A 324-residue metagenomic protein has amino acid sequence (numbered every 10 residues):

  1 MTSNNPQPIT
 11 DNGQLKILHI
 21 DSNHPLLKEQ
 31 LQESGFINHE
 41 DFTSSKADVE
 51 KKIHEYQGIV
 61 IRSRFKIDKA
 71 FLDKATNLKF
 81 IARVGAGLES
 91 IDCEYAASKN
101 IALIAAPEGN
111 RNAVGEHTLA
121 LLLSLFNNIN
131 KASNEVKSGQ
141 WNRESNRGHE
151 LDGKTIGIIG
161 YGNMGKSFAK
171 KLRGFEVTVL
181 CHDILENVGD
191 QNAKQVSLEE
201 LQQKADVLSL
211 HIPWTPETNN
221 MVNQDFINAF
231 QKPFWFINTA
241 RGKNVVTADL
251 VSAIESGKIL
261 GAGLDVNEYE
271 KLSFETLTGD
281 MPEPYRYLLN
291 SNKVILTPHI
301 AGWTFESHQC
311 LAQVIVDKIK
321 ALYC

Functional and structural regions predicted by a protein language model:
N4-I104, L201-Q203, N223: An N-terminal-biased, well-structured beta-alpha scaffold segment characteristic of Rossmann-like dinucleotide-binding
G13, E33, E144-K232: Rossmann-like dinucleotide/phosphate-binding beta-alpha-beta segment
Q57-G58, F80, V207, W235 (+2 more regions): Short, Asp-centered acidic motifs that coordinate Mg2+ and/or phosphate in catalytic or ligand-binding sites
R64, A86, I212-W214, A240-R241 (+1 more regions): Short glycine-/small-residue-rich Rossmann-like dinucleotide-binding loops
K66, G87-S90, A105, G109-N110 (+3 more regions): Residue-level detector of alpha-helix initiation sites
L72, T76-K79, I91-L103, L210 (+1 more regions): Beta-strand-loop-alpha-helix segment that lines the small-molecule cofactor/substrate pocket of alpha/beta enzymes
K99-I101, P107-T155, S167-K170: Phosphate-binding beta-alpha-beta segment of Rossmann-like dinucleotide-binding domains, i.e., the NAD(P)
P233-F236, R241-C324: Rossmann-like dinucleotide-binding domain for NAD(H)/NADP(H)
